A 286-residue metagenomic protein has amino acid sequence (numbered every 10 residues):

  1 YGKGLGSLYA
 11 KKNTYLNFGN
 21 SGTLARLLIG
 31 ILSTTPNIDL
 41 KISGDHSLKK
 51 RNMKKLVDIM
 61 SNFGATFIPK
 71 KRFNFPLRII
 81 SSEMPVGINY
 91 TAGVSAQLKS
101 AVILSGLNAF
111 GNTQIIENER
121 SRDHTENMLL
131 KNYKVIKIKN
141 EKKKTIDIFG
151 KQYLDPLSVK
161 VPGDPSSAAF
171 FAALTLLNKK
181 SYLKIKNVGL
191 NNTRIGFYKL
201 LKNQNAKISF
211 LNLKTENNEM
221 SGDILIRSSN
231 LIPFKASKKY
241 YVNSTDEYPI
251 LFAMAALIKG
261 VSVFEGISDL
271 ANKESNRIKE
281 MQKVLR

Functional and structural regions predicted by a protein language model:
Y1-R286: Structural preference for solvent-exposed beta-strand-turn elements and adjacent flexible terminal/loop segments within
